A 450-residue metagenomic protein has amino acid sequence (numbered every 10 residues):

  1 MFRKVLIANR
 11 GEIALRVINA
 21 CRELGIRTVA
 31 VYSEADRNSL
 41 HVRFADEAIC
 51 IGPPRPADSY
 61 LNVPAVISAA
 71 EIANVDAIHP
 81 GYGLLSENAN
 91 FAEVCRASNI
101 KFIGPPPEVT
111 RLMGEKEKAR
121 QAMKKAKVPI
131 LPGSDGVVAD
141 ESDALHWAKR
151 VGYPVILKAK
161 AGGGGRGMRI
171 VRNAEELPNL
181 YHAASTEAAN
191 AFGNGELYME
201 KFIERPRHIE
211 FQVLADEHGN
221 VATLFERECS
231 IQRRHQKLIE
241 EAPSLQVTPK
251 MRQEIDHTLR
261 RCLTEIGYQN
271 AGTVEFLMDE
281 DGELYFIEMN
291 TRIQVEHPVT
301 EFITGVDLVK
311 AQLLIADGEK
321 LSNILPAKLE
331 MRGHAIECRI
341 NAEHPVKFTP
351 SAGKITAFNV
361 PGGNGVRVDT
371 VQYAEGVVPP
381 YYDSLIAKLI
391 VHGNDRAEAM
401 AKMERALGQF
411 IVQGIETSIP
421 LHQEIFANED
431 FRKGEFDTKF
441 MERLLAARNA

Functional and structural regions predicted by a protein language model:
M1, G164-G165: An N-terminal boundary/leader segment
M1-K125, V138-H146, E398: ATP-binding N-terminal substructure of ATP-dependent carboxylate-amine bond-forming enzymes
I7-L24, A48-C50, E71-A73, G104 (+4 more regions): ATP-dependent carboxylate activation and anion-phosphoryl transfer catalytic cores that bind Mg-ATP to form
A57-D58, T110, G167, H297-V299: A generic structural signal for short coil/turn motifs at secondary-structure boundaries
G133-S134: Conserved beta3 strand of the protein kinase N-lobe
E141, H146-W147, P206, M331: Catalytic core of soluble alpha/beta enzymes
H146-I156: Acidic/histidine-enriched active-site and ligand-binding environments that engage anionic O-linkages
